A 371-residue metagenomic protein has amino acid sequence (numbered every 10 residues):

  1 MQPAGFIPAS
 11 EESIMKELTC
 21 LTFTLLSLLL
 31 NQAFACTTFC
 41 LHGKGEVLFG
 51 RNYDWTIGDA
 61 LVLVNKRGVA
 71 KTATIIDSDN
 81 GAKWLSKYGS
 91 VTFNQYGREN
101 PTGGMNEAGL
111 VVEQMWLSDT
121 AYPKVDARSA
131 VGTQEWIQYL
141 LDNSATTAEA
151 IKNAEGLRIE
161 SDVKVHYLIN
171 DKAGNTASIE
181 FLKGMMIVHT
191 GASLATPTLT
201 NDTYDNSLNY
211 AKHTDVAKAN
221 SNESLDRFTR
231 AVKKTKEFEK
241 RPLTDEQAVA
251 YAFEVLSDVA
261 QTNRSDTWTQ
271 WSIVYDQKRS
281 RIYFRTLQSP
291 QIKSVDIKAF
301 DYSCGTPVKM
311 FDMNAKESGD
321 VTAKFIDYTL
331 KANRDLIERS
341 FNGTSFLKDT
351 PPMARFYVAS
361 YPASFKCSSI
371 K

Functional and structural regions predicted by a protein language model:
M1-I14: Short, Lys/Arg-enriched N-terminal segments with co-localized hydrophobic residues within the first ~10-30 amino acids
S13-T22: Bacterial N-terminal signal peptides that target proteins for export
L29-A35: Sec/Tat signal peptide C-region and signal peptidase I cleavage site
T37-R98, G103, M115-D142, V165 (+1 more regions): C-terminal, well-structured catalytic/ligand-binding subdomain of enzymes
G109, A150, I273: A residue-level signal for conserved active-site and pocket-lining positions in enzyme catalytic cores
Q134-R158: Short N-terminal edge-element motif at the start of the domain
E149-I169, N175-T176: Secretory/export targeting leaders with adjacent low-complexity proregions
